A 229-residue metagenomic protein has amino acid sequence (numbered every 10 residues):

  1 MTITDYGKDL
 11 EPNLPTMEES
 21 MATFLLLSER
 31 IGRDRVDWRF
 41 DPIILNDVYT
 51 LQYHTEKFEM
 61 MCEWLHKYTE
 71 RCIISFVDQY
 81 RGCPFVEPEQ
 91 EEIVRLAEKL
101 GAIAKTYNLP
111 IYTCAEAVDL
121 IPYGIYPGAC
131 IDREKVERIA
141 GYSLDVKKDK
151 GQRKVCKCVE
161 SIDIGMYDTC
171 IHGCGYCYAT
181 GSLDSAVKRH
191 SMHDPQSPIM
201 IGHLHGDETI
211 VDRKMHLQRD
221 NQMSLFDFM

Functional and structural regions predicted by a protein language model:
M1-A97: Conserved AdoMet/S-adenosylmethionine-binding subsite of the radical SAM
L45-N46, V118-Y126: Beta-rich nucleic-acid/ligand-interaction surfaces
I74-D78, L109-P122: Acidic carboxylate-rich catalytic motifs and surrounding loops in phosphoryl-/glycosyl-chemistry enzymes
G82-A102, Y107-L109, G128-A129, K135-R138: C-terminal scaffold of the Radical SAM
D119-I121, D184-S185, D207-E208: Flexible loop/turn segments at secondary-structure boundaries
G124-Y167, T209-N221: N-terminal [4Fe-4S]-dependent radical SAM core
I162-S182: Local cysteine-cluster metal-coordination motifs and their immediate loop/turn environment, predominantly Fe-S cluster
V187-F228: Short Fe-S-cluster ligation motifs
